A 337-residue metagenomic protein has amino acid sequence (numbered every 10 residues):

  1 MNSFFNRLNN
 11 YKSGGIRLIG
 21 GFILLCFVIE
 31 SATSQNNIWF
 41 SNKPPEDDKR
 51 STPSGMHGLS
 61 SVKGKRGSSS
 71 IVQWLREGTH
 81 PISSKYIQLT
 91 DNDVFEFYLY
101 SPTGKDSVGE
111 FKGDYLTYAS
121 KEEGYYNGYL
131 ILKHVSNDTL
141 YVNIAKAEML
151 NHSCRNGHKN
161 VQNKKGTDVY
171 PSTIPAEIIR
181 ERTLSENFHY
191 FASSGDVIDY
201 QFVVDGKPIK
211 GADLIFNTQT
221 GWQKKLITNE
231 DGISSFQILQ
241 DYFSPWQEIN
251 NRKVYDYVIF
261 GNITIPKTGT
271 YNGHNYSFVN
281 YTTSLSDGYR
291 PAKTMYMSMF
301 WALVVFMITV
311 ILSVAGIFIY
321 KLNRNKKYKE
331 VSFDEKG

Functional and structural regions predicted by a protein language model:
M1-N137: N-terminal pre-first-transmembrane soluble regions of secretory-pathway and organelle membrane proteins
Q35-S69, L140-I198, V203-K210, T220 (+2 more regions): Beta-strand-rich domain onsets/edges
V94-D106, E177-S185, D213-L226: Short amphipathic beta-strand segments in non-cytosolic proteins
G109-G124, K224-S244: Glycine-centered loop-to-beta-strand initiation motif
T117-A145, P245-G269: Short, aromatic- and glycine-rich surface loops/edge beta-strands on solvent-exposed regions
D213, K225, I233-S235, T282-G288: Well-ordered beta-strand positions in beta-sheet-rich domains
N275-T294: Juxtamembrane amphipathic/hinge helix adjacent to a transmembrane helix
G288-G337: C-terminal single-pass membrane-anchor helix
